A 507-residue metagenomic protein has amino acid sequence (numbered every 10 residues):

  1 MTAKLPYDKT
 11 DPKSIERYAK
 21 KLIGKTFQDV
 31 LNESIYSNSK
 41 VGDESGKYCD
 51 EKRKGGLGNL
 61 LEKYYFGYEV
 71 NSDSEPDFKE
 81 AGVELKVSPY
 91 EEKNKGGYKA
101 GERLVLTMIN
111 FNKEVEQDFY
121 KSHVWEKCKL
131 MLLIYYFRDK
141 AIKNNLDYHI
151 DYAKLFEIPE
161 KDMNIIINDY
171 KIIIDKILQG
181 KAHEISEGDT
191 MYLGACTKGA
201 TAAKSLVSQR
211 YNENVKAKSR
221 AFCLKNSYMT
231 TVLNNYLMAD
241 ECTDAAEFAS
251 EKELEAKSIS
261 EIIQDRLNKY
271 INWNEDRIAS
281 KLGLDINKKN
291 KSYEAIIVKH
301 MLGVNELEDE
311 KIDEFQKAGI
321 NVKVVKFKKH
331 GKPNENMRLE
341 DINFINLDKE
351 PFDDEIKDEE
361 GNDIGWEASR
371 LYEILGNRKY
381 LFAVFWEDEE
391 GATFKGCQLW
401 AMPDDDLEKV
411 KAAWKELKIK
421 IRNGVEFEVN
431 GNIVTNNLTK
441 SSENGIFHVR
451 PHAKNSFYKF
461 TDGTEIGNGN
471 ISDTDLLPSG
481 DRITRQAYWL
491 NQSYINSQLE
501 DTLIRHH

Functional and structural regions predicted by a protein language model:
M1-K79, V87-H507: Nucleic-acid endonuclease domains
